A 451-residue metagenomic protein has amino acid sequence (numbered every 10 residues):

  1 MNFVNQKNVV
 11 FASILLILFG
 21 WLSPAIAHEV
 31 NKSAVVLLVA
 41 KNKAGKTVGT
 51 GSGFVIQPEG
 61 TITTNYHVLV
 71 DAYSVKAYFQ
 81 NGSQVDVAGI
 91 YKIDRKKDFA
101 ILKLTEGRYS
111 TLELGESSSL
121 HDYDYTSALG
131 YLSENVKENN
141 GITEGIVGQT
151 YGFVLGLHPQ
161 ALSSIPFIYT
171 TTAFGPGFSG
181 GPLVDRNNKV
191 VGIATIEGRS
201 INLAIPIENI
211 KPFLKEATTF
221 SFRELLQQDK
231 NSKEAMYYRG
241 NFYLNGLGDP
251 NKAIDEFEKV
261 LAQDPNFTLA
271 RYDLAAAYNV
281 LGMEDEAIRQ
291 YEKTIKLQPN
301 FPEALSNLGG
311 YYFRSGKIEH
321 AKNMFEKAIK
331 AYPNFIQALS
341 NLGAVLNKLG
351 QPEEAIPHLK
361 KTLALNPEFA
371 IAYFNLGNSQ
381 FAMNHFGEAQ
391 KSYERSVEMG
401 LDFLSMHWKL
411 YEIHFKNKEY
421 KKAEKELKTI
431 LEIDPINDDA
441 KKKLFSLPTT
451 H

Functional and structural regions predicted by a protein language model:
N31-A44, K103-E113, N139-T218: Active-site region of chymotrypsin-like
A44-T47, Q57-K137, S164-F167, R199 (+1 more regions): Conserved active-site neighborhood of the chymotrypsin/trypsin-like protease fold
S110, L132-E138, V190-E258: C-terminal cap/linker of serine protease catalytic domains
K233, T268-L269, P302-E303, I336-Q337 (+3 more regions): Helix-start (N-cap) detector for alpha-helical repeat units in TPR-like alpha-solenoids, especially tetratricopeptide
L244-N245, Y272, N279, S306 (+6 more regions): Position-specific recognition of the canonical hydrophobic site in helix A of tetratricopeptide repeat
L247-K259, V280-K293, R314-K327, K348-K361 (+2 more regions): Structural signature of tandem alpha-helical TPR/SEL1-like repeats, specifically the intra-repeat loop/turn
